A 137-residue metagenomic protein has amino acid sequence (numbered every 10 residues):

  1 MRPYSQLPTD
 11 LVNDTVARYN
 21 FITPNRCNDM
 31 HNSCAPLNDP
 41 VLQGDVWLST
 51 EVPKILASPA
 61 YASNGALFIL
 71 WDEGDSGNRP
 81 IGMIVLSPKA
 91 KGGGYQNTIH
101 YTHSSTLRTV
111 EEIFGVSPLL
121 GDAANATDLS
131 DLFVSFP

Functional and structural regions predicted by a protein language model:
M1-P137: N-terminal pro-sequences and low-complexity stem/linker regions of secreted or lumenal proteins
